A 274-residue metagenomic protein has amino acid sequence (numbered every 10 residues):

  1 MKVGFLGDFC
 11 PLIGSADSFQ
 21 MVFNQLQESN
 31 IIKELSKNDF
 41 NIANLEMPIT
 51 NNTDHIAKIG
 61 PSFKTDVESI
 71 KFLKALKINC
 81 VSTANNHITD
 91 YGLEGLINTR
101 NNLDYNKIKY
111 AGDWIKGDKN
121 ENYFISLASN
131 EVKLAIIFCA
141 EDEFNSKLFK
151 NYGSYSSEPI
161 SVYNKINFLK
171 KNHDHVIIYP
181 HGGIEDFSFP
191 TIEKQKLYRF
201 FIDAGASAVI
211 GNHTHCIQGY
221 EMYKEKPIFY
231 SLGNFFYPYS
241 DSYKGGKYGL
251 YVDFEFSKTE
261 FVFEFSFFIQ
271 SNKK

Functional and structural regions predicted by a protein language model:
M1-F63, N167: N-terminal active-site segment of His-dependent metallophosphoesterases
K2, I13-D17, K244-K274: A short C-terminal boundary segment appended to hydrolase-like catalytic domains
F5-G7, N41-E46, L76-N86, A111-W114 (+3 more regions): Active-site neighborhood of phospho(di)ester-bond hydrolases with catalytic His/Asp-centered motifs
L12-S15, I49-N52, N86-R100, K116-Y123 (+4 more regions): Active-site environment of divalent metal-dependent phosphoester hydrolases
G14-N30, F63-K64, S126-V176, K196: Binuclear metal-dependent hydrolase catalytic cores centered on His/Asp/Glu-rich metal-binding motifs
N52-K74, D174-A206: Active-site-proximal segments of metal-dependent phosphoesterases and phosphodiesterases across multiple
K74-L76, C80-S154: Extended active-site neighborhood of metal-dependent phosphoesterases/phosphodiesterases
K77-C80, T191-L250: Conserved beta-sheet core of the metallophosphoesterase superfamily
